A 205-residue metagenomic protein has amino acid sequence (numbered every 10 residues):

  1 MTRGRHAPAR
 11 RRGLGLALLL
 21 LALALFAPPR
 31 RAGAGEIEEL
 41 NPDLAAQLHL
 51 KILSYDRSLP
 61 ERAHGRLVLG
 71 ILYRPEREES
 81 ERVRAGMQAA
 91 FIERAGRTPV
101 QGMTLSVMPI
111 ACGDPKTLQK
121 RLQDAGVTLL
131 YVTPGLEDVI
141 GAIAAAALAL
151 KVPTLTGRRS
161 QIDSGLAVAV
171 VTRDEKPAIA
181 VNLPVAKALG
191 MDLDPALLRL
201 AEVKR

Functional and structural regions predicted by a protein language model:
M1-R10: N-terminal secretory signal peptides that target proteins for export/translocation
T2-R3, G15, L20, L25-R205: Short hydrophobic alpha-helices and adjacent helix-cap/hinge residues
